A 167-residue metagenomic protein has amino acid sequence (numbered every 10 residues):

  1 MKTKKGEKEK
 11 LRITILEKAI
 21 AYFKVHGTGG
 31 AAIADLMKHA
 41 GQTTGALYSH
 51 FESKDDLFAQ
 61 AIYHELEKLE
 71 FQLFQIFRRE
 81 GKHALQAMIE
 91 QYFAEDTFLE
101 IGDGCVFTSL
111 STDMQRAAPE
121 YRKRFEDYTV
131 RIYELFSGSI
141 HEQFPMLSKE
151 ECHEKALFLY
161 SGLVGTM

Functional and structural regions predicted by a protein language model:
M1-K8: N-terminal intrinsically disordered/low-complexity leader segments
T14, K18-D56, Q60: Helix-turn-helix
T14, K18-V25, Q72-Q75, G162-T166: Solvent-exposed, amphipathic alpha-helical segments
Q60, F74-D103, M146, A156-L159: Hydrophobic alpha-helical connector segments
Y63-L69: Short, basic, alpha-helical segments at the C-terminal edge of helix-turn-helix-like DNA-binding modules
A84-A87, L99-K123: Amphipathic alpha-helical segments used for helix-helix packing
T108, K149-M167: Hydrophobic alpha-helical segments that form the core of small-molecule binding pockets and/or dimer interfaces
M114-P119, T129-A156: Hydrophobic alpha-helical bundle segments that form small-molecule/ligand-binding pockets
